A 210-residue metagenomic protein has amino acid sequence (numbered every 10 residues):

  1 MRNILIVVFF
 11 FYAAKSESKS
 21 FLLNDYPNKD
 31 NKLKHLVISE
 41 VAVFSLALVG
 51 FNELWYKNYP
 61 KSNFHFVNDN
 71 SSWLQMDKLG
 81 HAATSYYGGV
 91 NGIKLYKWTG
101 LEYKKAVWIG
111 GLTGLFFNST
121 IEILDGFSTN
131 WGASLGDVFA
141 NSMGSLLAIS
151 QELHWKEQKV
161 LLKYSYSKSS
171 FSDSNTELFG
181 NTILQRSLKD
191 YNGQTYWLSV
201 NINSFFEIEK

Functional and structural regions predicted by a protein language model:
I4-K78, A82-G89, I93-L101, Q158 (+1 more regions): N-terminal targeting leaders of membrane proteins
W73, S128-L135, N181-Q185: Extracellular loop and loop/strand-boundary signature of outer-membrane beta-barrel proteins
W108, K156-V160, Q194, K210: Outer-envelope beta-barrel architecture signal
G114-E122: Alpha-helical transmembrane segments of multi-pass membrane proteins
I121-S142: Interfacial helix-loop-helix junctions of multi-pass membrane proteins
L146-L147, Q151, Y196-I202: Residues on the lipid-exposed face of transmembrane beta-strands in outer-membrane beta-barrel proteins
Y166-S170, I202-S204: Transmembrane beta-strands of outer-membrane beta-barrel pores
D190-Y196: Residues that define the transmembrane beta-barrel architecture of outer-membrane proteins
